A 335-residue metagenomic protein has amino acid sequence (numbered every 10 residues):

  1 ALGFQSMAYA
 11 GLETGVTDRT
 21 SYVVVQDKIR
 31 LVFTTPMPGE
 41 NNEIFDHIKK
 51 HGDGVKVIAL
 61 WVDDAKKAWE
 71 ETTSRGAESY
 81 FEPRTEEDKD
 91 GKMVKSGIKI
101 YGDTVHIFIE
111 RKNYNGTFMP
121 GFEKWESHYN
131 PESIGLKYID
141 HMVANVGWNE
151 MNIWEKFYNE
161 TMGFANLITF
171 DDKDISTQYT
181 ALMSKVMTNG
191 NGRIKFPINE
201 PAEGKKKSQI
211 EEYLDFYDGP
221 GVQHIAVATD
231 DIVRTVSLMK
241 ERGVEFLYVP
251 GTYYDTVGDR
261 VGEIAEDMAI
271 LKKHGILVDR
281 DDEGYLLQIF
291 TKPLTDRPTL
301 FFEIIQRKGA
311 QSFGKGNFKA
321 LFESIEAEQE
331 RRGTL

Functional and structural regions predicted by a protein language model:
A1-V57, D64: A generic N-terminal leader/anchor concept
L2-F4, R75-S79, E160-F164: Amphipathic alpha-helical scaffolding segments
Q5-A10, A165-F170, F246: Short, well-structured beta-strand/strand-turn elements
D18, G54, K92, A181 (+1 more regions): Exposed loop/turn and edge beta-strand positions of beta-sandwich/beta-sheet ligand-binding modules
V25-P36, V57-V146, E150-M151, K156-F157 (+3 more regions): Vicinal oxygen chelate
K50-H51, S133-K137, D215-G219: Short, flexible turn/loop "capping" segments at secondary-structure junctions
M142, Y158-F164, G219-G221: Long hydrophobic segments that form regular secondary structure
G221-I232: C-terminal, well-structured subdomains that either form a transmembrane helix-short loop-helix hairpin in multi-pass
